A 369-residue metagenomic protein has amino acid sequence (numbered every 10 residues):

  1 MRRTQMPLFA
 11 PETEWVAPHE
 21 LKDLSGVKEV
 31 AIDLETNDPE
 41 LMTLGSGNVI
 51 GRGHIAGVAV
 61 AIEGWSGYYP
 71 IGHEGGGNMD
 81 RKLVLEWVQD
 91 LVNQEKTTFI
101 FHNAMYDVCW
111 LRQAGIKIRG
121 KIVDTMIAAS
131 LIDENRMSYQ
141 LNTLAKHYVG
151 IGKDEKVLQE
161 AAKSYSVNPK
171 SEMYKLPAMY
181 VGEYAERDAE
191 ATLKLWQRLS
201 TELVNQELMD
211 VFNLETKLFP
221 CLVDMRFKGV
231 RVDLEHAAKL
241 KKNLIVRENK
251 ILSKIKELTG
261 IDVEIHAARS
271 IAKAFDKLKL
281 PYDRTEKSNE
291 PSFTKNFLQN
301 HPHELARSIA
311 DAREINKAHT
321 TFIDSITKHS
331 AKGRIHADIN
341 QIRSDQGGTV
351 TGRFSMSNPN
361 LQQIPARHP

Functional and structural regions predicted by a protein language model:
M1-H73, R119, R136, K146-I151 (+2 more regions): Conserved "right-hand" nucleotidyltransferase catalytic core of DNA-directed polymerases
V30-D33, H102, V123-M126: Conserved catalytic palm subdomain of right-hand nucleotidyl-transferase polymerases, strongest for RNA-directed enzymes
A31, K96-D107: Acidic beta-strand-to-loop metal/phosphate-binding motif
T36-D38, M105-Y106, I127: Short, glycine/acidic-enriched loop or turn micro-motifs at the edges of active sites
E63-F99, V230: Nucleic-acid-processing active sites and adjacent nucleic-acid-binding tracks, predominantly divalent metal-dependent
L85, S138-N142, A189: Amphipathic alpha-helical transducer elements in NTP-driven molecular machines
Y106-Q113, K273-A274: Phosphate- and divalent-cation-binding pockets in alpha/beta enzyme and binding domains that engage nucleotide-derived
K117-E134, L141-K146: Conserved beta-strand -> loop -> alpha-helix junction used to position metal-binding or nucleic-acid-contacting
